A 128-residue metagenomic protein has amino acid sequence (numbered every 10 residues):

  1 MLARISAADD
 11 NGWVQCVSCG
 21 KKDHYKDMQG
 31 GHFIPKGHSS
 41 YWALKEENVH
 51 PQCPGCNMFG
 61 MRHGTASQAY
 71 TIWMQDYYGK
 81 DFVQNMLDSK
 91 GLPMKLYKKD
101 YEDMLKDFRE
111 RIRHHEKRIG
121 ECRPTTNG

Functional and structural regions predicted by a protein language model:
M1-I5, F33-S39: Short Cys/His-rich Zn2+-coordinating modules
M1-Q15: Short, charged surface segments at domain edges that flank catalytic/cofactor-binding sites
V14, S39-G60: Short beta-strand-alpha-helix junction that forms the catalytic/metal-binding core of metal-dependent nuclease domains
V17, G30-F33: Histidine-centered catalytic micro-motifs used for acid/base chemistry in nuclease and nucleotide-processing active
G20, I34, N57: Cys/His-coordinated zinc-binding microdomains
G20-D27, G60-H63: Cys/His-rich microdomains that often coordinate metals
N85-G128: Short flanking/linker segments adjacent to small metal-binding domains or redox-active Cys/His motifs
